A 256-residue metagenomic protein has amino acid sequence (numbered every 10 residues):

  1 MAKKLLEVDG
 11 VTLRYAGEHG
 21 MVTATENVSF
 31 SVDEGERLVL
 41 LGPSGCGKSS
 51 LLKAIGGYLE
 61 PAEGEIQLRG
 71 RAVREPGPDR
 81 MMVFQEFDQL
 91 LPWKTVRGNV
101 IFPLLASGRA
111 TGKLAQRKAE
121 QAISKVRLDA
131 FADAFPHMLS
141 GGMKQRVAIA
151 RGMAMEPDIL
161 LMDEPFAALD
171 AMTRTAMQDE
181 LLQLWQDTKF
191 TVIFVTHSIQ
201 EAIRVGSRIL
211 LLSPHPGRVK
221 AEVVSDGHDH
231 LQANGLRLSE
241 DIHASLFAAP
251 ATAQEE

Functional and structural regions predicted by a protein language model:
G56: Helix-to-loop junction immediately C-terminal to a conserved catalytic motif
G64-P76: Conserved ABC transporter NBD signature motif
R97-A106, Q116, E120, V224: Short helical segment in ABC ATPase nucleotide-binding domains corresponding to the A-loop/adjacent helical element
G112-F131, Q183: Conserved ABC ATPase "signature" region
F135-L139, M143: Conserved ABC ATPase signature
A154-D158: A short, proline-enriched helix->beta-strand linker immediately N-terminal to the Walker B motif in ABC-type P-loop
